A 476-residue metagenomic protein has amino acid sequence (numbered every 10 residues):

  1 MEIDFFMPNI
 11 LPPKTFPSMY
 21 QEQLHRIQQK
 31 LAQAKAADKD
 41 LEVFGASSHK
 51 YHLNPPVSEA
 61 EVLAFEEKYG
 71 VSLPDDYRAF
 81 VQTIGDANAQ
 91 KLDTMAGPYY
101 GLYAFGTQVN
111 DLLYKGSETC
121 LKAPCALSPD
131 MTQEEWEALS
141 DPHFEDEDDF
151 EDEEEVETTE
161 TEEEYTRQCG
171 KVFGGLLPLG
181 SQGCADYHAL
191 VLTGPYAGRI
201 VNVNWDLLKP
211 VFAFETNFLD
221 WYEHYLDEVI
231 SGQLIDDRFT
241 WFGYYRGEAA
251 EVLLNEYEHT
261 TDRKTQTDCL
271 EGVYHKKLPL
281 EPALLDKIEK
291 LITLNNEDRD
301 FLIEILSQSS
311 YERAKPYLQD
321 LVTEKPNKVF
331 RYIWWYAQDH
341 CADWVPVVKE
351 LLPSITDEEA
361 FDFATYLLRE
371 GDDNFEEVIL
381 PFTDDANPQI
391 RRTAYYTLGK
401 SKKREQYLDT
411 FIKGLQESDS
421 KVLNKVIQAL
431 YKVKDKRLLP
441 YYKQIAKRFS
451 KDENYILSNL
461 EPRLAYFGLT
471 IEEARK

Functional and structural regions predicted by a protein language model:
I3-S181, N296, P326, D339-P346 (+9 more regions): A surface-exposed partner-binding patch
Q23-R26, K30, G272, K287 (+7 more regions): Charge-rich, solvent-exposed alpha-helical interaction surfaces
H49-P55, T240-Y244, H259: A short, ordered amphipathic alpha-helix with a cationic face
W136-V252: Long, contiguous interaction/recruitment modules in multidomain scaffold/adaptor proteins
F242-R246, E251-L278: Alpha-helical segment of the N-proximal tetratricopeptide repeat
G247-Y257, P279-I292, Y311-T323, A342-P353 (+4 more regions): Amphipathic alpha-helical scaffolding segments comprising HEAT/armadillo-like alpha-solenoid repeats
Q266-L270, R299-L302, V329-I333, A360-A364 (+4 more regions): Conserved hydrophobic register position within alpha-solenoid helical repeats
